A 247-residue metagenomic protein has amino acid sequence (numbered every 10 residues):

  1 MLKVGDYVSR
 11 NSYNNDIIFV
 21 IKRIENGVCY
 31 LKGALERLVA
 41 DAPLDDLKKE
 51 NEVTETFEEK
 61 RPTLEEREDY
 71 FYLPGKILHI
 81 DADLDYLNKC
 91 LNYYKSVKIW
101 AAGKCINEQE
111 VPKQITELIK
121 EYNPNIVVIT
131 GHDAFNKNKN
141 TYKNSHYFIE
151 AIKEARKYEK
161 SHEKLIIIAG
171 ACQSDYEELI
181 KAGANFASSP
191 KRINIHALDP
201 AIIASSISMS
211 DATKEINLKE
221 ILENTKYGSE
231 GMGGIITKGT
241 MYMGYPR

Functional and structural regions predicted by a protein language model:
M1-Y13: Short coil-to-beta transition motif at edge beta-strands of beta-rich domains
G5-V8, V28, T56-F57: N-terminal accessory regions of nucleic-acid-interacting proteins
N15-N26: Short beta-strand-centered aromatic/proline hotspots
G27-L35: Short, solvent-exposed secondary-structure boundary/capping segments
L35-L78: Intrinsically disordered, low-complexity, charged/polar segments
P74-Y176, K181, F186-P200, S208-D211 (+3 more regions): Internal alpha/beta domain cores that form substrate/cofactor-binding pockets in large enzymes and binding proteins
